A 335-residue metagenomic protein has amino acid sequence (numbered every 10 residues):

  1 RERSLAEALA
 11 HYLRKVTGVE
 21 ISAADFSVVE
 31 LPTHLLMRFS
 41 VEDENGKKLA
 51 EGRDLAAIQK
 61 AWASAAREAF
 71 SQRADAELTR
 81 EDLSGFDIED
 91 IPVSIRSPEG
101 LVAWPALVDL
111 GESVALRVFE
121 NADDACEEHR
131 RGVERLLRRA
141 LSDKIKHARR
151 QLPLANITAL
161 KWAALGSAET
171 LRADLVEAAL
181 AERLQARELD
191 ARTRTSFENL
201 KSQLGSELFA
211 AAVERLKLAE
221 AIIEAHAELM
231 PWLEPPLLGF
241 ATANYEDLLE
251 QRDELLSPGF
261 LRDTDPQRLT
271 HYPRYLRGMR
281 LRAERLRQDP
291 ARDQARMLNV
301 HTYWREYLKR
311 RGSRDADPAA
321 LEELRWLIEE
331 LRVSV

Functional and structural regions predicted by a protein language model:
R1-V335: A positional "C-terminalness" feature that preferentially activates on distal terminal regions of long, nucleic
